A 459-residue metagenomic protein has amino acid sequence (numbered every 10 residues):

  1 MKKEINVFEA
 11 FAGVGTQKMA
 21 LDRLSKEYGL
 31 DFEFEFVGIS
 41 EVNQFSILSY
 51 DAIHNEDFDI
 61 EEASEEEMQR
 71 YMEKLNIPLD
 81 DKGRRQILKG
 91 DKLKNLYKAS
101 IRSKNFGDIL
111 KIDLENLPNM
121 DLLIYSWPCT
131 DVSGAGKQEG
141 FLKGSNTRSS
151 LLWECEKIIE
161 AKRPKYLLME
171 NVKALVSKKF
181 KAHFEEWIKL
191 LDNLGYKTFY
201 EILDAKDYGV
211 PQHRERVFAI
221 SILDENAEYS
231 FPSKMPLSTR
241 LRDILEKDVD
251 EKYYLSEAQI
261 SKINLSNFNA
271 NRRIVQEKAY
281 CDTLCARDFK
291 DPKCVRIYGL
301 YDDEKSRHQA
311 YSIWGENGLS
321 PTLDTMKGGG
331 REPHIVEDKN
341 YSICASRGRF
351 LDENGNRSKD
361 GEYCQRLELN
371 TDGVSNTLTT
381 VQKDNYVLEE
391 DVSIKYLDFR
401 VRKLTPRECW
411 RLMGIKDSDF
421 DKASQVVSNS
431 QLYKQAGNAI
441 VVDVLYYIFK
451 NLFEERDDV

Functional and structural regions predicted by a protein language model:
K2-I5, D80-R85, A205-D207, Q212-F218 (+1 more regions): Class I SAM-dependent DNA methyltransferase catalytic core with a primary bias toward cytosine-5 DNMT/HhaI-like enzymes
K2-R163, K173-S177, K181-E185: Core alpha/beta nucleotide-donor-binding catalytic domains of modification enzymes
A20, S49, E154, E186-N193 (+2 more regions): Amphipathic alpha-helical segments that form well-ordered structural scaffolds and often line/cohere around active
Y28, L114, I158, Y166 (+3 more regions): A general structural signal for stabilizing positions within well-ordered secondary structure
E33-E35, N119, R163, K197 (+3 more regions): Short loop/turn motifs at secondary-structure junctions
S126, Y166, K403-P406: Short aromatic/basic micro-patch
R148-I222: Conserved Class I SAM-dependent methyltransferase catalytic core
